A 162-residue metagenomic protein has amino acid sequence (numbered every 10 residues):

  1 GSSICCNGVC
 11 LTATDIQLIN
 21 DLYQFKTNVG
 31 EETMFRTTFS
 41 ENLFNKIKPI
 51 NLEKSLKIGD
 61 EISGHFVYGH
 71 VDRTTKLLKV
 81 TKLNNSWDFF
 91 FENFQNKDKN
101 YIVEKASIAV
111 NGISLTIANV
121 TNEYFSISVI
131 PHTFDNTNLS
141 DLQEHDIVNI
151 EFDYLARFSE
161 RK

Functional and structural regions predicted by a protein language model:
G1-K162: Conserved loop->alpha-helix
